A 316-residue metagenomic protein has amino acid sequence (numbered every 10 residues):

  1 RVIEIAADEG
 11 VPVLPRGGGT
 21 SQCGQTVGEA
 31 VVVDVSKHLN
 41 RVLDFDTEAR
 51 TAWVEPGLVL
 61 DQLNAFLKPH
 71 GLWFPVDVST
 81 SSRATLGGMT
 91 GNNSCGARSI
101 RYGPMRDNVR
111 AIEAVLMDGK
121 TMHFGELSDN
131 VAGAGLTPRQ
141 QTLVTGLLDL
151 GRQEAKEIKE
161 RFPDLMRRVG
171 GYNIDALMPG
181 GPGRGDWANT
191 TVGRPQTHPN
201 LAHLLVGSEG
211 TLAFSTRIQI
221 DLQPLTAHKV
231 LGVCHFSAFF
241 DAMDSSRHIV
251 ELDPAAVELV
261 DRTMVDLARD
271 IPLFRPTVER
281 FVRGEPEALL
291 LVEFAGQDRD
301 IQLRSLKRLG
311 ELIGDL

Functional and structural regions predicted by a protein language model:
R1-L39, P75: Glycine-rich N-terminal segment of FAD-binding domains in flavoprotein oxidoreductases, spanning the beta-loop-helix
V2, L63, L309: Aromatic/hydrophobic pocket-lining residues that form π-stacking "cages" and hydrophobic walls in ligand
P15-G19, T26, P56, V76-T80 (+4 more regions): Glycine-rich, histidine-containing beta strand-loop boundary motifs that form or position
S21-G24, T80-G87, M166-N173, L177 (+1 more regions): A glycine-rich phosphate-binding loop feature that marks nucleotide/adenosyl-phosphate handling sites
R41-F45, A52-S246: FAD-binding subdomain of flavoenzyme oxidoreductases
F124-L127, I218-L222, M243, E251-L316: Terminal amphipathic helices with adjacent charged low-complexity linkers/tails
